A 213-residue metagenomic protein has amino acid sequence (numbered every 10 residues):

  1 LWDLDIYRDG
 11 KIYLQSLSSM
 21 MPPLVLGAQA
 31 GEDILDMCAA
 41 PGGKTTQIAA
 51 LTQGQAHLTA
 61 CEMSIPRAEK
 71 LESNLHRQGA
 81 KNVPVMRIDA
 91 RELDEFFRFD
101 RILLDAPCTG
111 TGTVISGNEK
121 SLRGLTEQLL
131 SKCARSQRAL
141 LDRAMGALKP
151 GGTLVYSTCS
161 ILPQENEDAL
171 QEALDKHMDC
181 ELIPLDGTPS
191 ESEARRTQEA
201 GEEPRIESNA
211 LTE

Functional and structural regions predicted by a protein language model:
L1-E213: S-adenosylmethionine
